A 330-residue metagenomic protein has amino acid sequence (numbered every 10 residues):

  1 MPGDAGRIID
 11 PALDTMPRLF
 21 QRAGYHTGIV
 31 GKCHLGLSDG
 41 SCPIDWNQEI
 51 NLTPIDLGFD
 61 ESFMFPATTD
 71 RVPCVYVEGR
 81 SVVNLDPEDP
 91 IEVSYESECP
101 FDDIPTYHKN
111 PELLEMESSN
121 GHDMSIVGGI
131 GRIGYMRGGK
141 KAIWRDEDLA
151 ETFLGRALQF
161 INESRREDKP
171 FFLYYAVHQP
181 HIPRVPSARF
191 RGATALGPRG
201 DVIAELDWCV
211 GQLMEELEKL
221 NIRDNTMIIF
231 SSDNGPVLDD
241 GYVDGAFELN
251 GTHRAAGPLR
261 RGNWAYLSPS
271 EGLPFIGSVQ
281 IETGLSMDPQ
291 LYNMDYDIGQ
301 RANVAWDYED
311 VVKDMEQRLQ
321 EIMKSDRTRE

Functional and structural regions predicted by a protein language model:
M1-Q290, M294-E330: Formylglycine-dependent sulfatase
